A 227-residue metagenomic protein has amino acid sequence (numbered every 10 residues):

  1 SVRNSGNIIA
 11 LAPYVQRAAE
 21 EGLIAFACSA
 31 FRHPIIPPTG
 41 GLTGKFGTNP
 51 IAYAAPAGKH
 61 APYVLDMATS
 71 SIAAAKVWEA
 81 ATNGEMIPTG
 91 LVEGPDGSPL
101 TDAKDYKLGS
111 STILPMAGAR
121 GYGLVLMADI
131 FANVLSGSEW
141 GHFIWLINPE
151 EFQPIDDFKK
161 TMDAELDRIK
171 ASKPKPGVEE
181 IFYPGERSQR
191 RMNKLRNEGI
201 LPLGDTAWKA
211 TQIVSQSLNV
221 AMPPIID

Functional and structural regions predicted by a protein language model:
S1-G58: A generic, well-ordered mixed alpha/beta core segment in the N-terminal half of proteins
S1-R3, P115-A117, I144-E150: Short glycine-rich or small-residue beta-strand-to-loop segments that form or flank ligand, phosphate, metal/Fe-S
A18, Y53, M127, G199-I200: Buried hydrophobic positions in well-ordered alpha/beta secondary-structure cores of metabolic enzymes
E20-I24, G47-P50, G58-P62, M86-P88 (+3 more regions): Short coil/turn connectors at secondary-structure junctions
L23-P34, A128-F143: Glycine-rich phosphate/pyrophosphate-binding loops and their adjacent beta-strand/loop elements at enzyme active sites
I35-K104: Phosphate/diphosphate-binding glycine-rich loops and adjacent basic-rich segments that engage nucleotide
T82-E139: Secondary-shell segments that build the walls of catalytic and ion/ligand-binding clefts
L135, E139-D227: Catalytic-core signal marking the mid-to-C-terminal active-site face
